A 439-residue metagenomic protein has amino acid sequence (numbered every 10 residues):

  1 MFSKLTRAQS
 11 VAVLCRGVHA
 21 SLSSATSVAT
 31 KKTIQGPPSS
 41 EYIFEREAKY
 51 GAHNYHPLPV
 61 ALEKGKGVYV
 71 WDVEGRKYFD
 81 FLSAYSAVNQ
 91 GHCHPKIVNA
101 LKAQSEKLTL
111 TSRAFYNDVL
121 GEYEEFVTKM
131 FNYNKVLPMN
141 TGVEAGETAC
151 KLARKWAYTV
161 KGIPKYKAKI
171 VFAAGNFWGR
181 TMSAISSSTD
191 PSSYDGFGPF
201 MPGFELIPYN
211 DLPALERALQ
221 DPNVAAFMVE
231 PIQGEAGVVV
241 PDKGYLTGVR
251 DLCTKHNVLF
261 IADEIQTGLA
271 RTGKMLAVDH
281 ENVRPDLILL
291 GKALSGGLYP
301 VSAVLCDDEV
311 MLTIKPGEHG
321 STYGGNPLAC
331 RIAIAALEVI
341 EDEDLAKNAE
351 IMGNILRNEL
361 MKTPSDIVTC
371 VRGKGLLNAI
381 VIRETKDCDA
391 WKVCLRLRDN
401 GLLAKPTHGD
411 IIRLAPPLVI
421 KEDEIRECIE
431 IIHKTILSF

Functional and structural regions predicted by a protein language model:
M1-I34: N-terminal mitochondrial targeting presequence
S21-F439: Conserved N-terminal phosphate-binding loop of PLP-dependent enzymes in the Aspartate aminotransferase
